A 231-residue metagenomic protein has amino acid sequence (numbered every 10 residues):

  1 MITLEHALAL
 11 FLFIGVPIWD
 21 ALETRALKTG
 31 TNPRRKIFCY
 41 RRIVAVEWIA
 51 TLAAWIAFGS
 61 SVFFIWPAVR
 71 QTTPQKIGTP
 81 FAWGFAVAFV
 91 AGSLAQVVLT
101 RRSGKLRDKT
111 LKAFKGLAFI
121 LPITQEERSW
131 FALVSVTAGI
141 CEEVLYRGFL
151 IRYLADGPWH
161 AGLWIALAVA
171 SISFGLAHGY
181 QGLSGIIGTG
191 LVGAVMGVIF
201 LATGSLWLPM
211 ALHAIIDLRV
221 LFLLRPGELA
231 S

Functional and structural regions predicted by a protein language model:
M1-G78, I165, L221-S231: N-terminal, membrane-interfacial amphipathic/helix-forming hydrophobic leader that caps and precedes the first
T3, F38-C39, S93, V98-L99 (+1 more regions): Short alpha-helical segments used as structural interaction elements across diverse proteins
L10-P17, F119-S231: Transmembrane helix-loop-helix hairpins at the membrane interface of multi-pass integral membrane proteins
D20, T24-L27, T100-G104, R147-G148 (+2 more regions): Short helix-terminus and kink motifs of transmembrane alpha helices, predominantly at the cytoplasmic interface
A21-R25, W55-P67, S93-V97, R101 (+4 more regions): Short hydrophobic alpha-helical membrane-anchoring segments
S60-A138, D156-W159, L229-S231: Juxtamembrane helix-loop-helix connectors linking adjacent transmembrane helices in multi-pass membrane enzymes
